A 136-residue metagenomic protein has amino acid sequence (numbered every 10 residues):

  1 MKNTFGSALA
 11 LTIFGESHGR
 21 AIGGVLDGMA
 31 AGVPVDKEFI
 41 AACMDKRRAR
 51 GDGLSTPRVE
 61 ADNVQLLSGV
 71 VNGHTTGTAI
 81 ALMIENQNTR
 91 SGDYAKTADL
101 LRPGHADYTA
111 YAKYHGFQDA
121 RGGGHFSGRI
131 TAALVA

Functional and structural regions predicted by a protein language model:
M1-L134: Generic N-terminal targeting/processing segments that precede catalytic cores or assembly contacts
